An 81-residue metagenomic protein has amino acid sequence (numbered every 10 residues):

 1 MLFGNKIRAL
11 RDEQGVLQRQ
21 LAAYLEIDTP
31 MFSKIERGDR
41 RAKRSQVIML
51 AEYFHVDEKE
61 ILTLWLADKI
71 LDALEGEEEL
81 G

Functional and structural regions predicted by a protein language model:
M1, D12-E13, R41: Short amphipathic helical patch at the helix-1/turn junction of helix-turn-helix
N5-Y24, M49: Short basic helix-loop element that most often maps to the first helix and adjoining turn of HTH DNA-binding modules
E26, K43-E60: DNA major-groove recognition helix of helix-turn-helix/homeodomain DNA-binding modules
E26-R41: Recognition helix of helix-turn-helix/homeodomain-like DNA-binding domains that insert into the DNA major groove
R41-R44, D72: Short, solvent-exposed alpha-helical "recognition" segments
E52, E60-G81: Short, charged recognition helix plus adjacent turn of helix-turn-helix-like nucleic-acid-binding domains
